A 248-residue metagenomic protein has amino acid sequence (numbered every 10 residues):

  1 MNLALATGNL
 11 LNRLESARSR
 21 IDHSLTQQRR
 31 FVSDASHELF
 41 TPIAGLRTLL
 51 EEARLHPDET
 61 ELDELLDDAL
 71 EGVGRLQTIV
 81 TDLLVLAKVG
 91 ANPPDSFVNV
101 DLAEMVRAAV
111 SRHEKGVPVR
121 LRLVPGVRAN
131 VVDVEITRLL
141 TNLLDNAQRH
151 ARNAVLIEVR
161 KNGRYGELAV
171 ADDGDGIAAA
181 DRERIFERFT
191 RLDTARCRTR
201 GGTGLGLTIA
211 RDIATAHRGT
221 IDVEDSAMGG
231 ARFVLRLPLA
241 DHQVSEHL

Functional and structural regions predicted by a protein language model:
D68-L76: Short alpha-helical segment of the dimerization/phosphotransfer core of two-component systems
V98, P118-R128, V132, N162-G163: Conserved catalytic submotifs in the C-terminal HATPase_c
A154-R164: Short beta-strand/loop element within the Bergerat-fold HATPase_c
D172: Acidic ATP/Mg2+-coordinating residue in the GHKL
I177-R191: Short conserved segment of the HATPase_c
G206, A210: Short alpha-helical Gxxx[C/S/T] motif in the catalytic ATP-binding
R218-E224: Glycine-rich ATP-binding loops of the HATPase_c
